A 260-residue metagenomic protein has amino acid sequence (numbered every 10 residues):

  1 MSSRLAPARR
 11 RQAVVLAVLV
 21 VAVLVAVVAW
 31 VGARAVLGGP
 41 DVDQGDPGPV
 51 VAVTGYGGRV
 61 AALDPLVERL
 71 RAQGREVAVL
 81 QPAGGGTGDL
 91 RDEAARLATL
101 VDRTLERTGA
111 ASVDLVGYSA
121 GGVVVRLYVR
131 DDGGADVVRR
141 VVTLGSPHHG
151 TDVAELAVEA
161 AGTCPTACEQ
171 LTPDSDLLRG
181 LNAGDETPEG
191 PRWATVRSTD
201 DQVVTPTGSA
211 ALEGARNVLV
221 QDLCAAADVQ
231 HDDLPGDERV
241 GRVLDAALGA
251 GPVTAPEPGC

Functional and structural regions predicted by a protein language model:
M1-V53, G57-D64, E68-R69, E257-C260: Flexible, membrane-associating and regulatory peripheral segments of lipid-active enzymes
A6-P7, D89, P206, L212: Generic structural signal for alpha-helix starts
G38-G39, L70-R75, G150-D152, E213-R216: Short hydrophobic/aromatic-rich motifs at helix boundaries and adjacent loops
G48-T54, A61, Q73-L80, G88-A183: Serine-dependent carboxylesterase/thioesterase catalytic core of lipase-like alpha/beta-hydrolase/SGNH enzymes
A62, R96, R239, V243: Charged catalytic carboxylate motif
R130-C260: Helical cap/lid subdomain of alpha/beta-hydrolase-fold lipid enzymes that gates access to the catalytic pocket
